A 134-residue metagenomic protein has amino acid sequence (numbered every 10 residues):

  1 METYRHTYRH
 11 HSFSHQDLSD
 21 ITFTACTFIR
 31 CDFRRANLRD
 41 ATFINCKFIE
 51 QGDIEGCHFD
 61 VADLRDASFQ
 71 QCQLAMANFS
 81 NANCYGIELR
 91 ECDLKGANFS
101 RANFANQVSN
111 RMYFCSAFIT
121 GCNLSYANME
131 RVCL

Functional and structural regions predicted by a protein language model:
M1-L134: Tandem repeat scaffolds
